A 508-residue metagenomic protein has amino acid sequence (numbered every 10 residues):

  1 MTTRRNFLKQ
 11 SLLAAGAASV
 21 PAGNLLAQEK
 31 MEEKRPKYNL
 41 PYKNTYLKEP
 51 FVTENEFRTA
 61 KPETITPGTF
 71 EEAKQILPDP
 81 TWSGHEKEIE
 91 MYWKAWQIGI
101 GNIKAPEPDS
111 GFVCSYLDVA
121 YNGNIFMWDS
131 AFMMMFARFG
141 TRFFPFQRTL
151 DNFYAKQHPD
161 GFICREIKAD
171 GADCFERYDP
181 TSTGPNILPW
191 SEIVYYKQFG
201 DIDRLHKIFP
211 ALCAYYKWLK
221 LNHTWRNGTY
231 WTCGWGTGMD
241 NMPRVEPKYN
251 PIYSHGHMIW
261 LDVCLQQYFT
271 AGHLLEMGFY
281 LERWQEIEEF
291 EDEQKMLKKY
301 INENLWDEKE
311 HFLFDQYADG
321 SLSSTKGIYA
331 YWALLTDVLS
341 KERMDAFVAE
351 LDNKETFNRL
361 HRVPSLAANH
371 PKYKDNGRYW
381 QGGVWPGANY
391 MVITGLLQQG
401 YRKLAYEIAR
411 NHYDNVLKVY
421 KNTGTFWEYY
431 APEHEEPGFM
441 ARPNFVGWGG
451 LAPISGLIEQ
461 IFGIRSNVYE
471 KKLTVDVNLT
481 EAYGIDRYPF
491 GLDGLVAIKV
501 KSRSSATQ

Functional and structural regions predicted by a protein language model:
M1, A22-L47: C-terminal segment of N-terminal export signals and the immediately downstream linker at the start of the mature
N6-A27: N-terminal export signals
P41-F57, T81-N124, R148-D179, T224-I259 (+5 more regions): Extended glycan-interaction surfaces of carbohydrate-active proteins
P80-E88, A137-L150, Y195-C213, G278-K295 (+3 more regions): Structural helix-adjacent loops and short alpha-helical linkers that scaffold large soluble proteins
K94-G101, N152, A211-W225, Q266 (+3 more regions): Alpha-helical scaffold segments in carbohydrate-active enzymes
G123-G234, W260-C264, Y268, G383-Q399 (+3 more regions): Aromatic-rich carbohydrate-recognition surfaces in CAZymes
M277, M296, E308, L397 (+3 more regions): Beta-rich accessory regions
N444-G484: Catalytic cores of secreted or luminal carbohydrate-active enzymes
